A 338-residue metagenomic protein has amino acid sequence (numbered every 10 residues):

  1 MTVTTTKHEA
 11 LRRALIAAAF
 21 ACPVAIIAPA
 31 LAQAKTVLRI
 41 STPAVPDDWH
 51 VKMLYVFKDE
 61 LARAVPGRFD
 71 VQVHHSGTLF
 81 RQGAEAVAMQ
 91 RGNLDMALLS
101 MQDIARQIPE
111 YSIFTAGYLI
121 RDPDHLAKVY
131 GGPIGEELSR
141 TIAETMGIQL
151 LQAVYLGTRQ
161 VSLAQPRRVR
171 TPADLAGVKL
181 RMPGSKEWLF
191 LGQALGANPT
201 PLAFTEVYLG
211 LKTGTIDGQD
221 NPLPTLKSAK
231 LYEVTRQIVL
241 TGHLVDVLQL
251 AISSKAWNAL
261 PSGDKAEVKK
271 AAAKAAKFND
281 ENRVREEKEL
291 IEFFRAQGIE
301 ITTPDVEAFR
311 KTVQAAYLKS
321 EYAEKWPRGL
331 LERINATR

Functional and structural regions predicted by a protein language model:
M1-V3, I40: Intrinsically disordered, low-complexity segments enriched in Ser/Pro/Gly/Ala and basic residues
V3-A19, P23-A30: Twin-arginine (Tat) signal peptide motif
E9, A17-F20, Q33-L126, I134 (+1 more regions): N-terminal secretory/targeting leader peptides
